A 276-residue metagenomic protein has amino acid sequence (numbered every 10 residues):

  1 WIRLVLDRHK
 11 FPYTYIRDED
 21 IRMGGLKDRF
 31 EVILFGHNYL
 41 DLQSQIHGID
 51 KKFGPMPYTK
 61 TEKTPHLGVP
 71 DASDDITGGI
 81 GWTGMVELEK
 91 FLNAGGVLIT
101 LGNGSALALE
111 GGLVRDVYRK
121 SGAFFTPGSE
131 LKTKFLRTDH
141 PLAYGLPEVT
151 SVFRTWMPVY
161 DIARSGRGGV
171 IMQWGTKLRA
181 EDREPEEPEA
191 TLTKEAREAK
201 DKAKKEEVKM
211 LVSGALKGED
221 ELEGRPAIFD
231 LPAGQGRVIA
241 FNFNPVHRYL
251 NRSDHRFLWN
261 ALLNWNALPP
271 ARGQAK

Functional and structural regions predicted by a protein language model:
W1-G36: N-terminal beta1-alpha1 cap of cysteine-dependent amidohydrolase-like domains
I2, G84, G104, T138 (+1 more regions): Stable alpha-helical elements in mature extracytoplasmic
D7-H9, Y15-R17, P141, P147 (+2 more regions): Extracellular ligand-binding/catalytic regions of CAZymes and related secreted enzymes and adhesion modules
P12-I21, R119-F124, G128-S129, G273: A generic structural motif
D20-R22, L34-L42, L98, G104-L107 (+4 more regions): Solvent-exposed loop/turn segments at secondary-structure junctions within structured extracellular/periplasmic domains
F30-L107, Q235, F241, A261: Short alpha-beta junction capping motif
G48-K52, L113-Y118, H255-F257: Short secondary-structure boundary/capping segments
G104-M210: An acidic, glycine-rich "communication" segment
